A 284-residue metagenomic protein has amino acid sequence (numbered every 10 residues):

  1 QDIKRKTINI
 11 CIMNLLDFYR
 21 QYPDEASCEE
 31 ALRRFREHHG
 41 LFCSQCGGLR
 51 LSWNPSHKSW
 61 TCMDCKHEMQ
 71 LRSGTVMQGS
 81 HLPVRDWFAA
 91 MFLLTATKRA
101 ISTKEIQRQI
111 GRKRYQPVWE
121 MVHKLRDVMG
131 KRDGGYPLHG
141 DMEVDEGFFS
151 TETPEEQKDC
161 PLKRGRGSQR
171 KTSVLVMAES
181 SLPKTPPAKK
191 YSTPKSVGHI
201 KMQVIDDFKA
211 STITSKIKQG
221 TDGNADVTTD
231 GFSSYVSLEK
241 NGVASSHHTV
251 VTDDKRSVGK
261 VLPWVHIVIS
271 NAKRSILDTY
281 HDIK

Functional and structural regions predicted by a protein language model:
D2-K284: Residue-level recognition of single "structural anchor" positions that define or cap local secondary structure
